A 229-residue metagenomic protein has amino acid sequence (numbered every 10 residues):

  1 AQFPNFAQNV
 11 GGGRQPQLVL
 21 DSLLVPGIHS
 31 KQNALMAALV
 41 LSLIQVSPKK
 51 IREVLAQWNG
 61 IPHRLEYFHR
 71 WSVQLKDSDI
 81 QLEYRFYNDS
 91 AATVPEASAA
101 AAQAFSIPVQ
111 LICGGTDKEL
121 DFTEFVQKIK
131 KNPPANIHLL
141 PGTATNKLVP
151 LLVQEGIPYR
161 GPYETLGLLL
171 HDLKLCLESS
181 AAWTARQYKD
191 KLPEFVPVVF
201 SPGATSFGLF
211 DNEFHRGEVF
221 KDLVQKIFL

Functional and structural regions predicted by a protein language model:
A1-N9, V153-R160: Active-site regions of enzymes building and remodeling cell-envelope glycoconjugates
Q2-Q17, S72-E83, A182-L192: Intrinsically disordered, low-complexity terminal tails and inter-domain linkers enriched for S/T/G/P/D/E
L18-P134: Nucleotide phosphate-binding/pyrophosphate-handling subdomain across enzymes that bind or process nucleotide phosphates
K50, A97, K147-L148, L209: Phosphate- and divalent-cation-binding pockets in alpha/beta enzyme and binding domains that engage nucleotide-derived
T93, T116-K118, T143-A144, V199 (+1 more regions): Short glycine-rich anion-binding loops that position phosphate/pyrophosphate groups of nucleotides and phosphorylated
L111-C113, I137-L139, F200: Structural beta-sheet core signal
T123-V196: C-terminal helical cap/extension that packs against the catalytic core of soluble nucleotide-cofactor enzymes
P202-L229: Glycine/aspartate-rich loop-and-adjacent alpha/beta segment that forms the canonical ThDP
